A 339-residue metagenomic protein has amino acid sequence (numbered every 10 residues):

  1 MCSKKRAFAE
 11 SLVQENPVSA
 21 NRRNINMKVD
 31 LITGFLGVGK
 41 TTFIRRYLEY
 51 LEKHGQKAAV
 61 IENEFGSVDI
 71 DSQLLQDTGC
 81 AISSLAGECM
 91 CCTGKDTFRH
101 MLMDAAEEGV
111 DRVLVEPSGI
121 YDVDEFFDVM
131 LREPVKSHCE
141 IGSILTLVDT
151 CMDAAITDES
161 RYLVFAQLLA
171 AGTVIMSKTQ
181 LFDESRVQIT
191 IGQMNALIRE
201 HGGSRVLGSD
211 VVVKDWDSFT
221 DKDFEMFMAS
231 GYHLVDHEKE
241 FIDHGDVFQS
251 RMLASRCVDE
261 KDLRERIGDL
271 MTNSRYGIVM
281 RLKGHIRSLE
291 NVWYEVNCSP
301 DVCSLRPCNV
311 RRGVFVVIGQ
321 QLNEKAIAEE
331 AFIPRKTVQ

Functional and structural regions predicted by a protein language model:
A7, Q14-N26: Short, Lys/Arg-enriched N-terminal segments with co-localized hydrophobic residues within the first ~10-30 amino acids
I25-T33, V38, T42-D158, Y162: Nucleotide-state-sensitive switch-loop elements of NTP-binding domains
M101, E125-V129, Q167-A170, I189-Q193: Alpha-helical scaffold elements adjacent to nucleotide-binding pockets in ATP/GTP-utilizing enzyme cores
E133-C139, V164-A166, I191, A196-E200: A short alpha->loop->secondary-structure connector
A170-M176, L181-N309, E324, T337-Q339: C-terminal accessory "lid"/substrate-recognition subdomains
R311-G319: Helix-rich interaction surfaces within compact, conserved domain-sized segments that mediate assembly or partner
K325-A331: Acidic, low-complexity cytosolic segments
